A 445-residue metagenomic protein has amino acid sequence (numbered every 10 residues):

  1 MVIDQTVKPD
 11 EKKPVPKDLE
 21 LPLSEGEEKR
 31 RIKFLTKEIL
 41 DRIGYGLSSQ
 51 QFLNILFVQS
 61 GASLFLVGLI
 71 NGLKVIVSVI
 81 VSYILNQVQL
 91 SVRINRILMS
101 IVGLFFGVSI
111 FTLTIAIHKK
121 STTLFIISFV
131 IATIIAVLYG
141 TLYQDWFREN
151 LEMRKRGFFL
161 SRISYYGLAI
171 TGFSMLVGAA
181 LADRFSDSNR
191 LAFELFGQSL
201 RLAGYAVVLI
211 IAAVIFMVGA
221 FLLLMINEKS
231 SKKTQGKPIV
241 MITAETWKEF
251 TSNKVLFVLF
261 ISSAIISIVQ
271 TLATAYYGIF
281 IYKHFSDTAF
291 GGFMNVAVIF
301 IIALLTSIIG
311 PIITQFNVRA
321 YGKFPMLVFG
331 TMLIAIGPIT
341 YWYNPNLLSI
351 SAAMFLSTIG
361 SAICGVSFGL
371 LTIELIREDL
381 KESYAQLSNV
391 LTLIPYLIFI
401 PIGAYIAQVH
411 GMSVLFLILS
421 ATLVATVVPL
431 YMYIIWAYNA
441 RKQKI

Functional and structural regions predicted by a protein language model:
D10, M225-E245, R441-I445: Flexible cytoplasmic inter-helical loops of multi-pass small-molecule transporters
K13-I80, V255-F300: Helix-loop boundary and gating motifs at the non-cytosolic
L64-F65, M153-I163, F293, E378-S388: Loop-to-transmembrane helix entry/capping segments in MFS-fold secondary transporters and related SLC/MFSD carriers
V81-I94, A182, G310-G322, A407-Q408: Helix-to-loop junctions at the C-terminal end of transmembrane segments in multipass secondary transporters
L90-L104, V318-T331: Cytoplasmic membrane-interface "Motif A"-like loop-to-helix N-cap segments of 12-TM Major Facilitator Superfamily
G103-K120, M332-P345: C-terminal ends and interior cores of transmembrane alpha-helices in multi-pass membrane transporters/permeases
L138-L151, I363-I376: Intracellular juxtamembrane helix-capping segments at the cytosolic ends of symmetry-related transmembrane helices
S161-A179, L391-I400: Glycine-rich segments within core transmembrane alpha-helices of 12-TM secondary carriers
